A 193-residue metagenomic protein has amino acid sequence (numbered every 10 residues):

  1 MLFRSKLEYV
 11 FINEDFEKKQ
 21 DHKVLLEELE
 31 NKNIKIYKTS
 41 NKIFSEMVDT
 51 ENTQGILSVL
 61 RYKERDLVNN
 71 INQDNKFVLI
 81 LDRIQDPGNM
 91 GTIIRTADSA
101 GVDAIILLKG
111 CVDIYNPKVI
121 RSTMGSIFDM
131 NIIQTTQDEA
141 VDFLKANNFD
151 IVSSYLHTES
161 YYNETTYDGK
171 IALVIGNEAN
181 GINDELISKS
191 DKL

Functional and structural regions predicted by a protein language model:
M1-D49: N-terminal positively charged helical leader segments and presequences
F3-Y9, N13-E17, E28, N70-T158: RNA substrate-binding interface of SAM-dependent RNA methyltransferases
D21-L25, D113-V119, N180-K189: Short, glycine/polar-rich helix-capping loops at beta-to-alpha or helix-loop-helix junctions that flank or form
E27-E30, Q54-I56, S122-S126, D168-A172: Short, hinge-like loop/turn segments at secondary-structure boundaries
T39, R61-R65, Q134-T135, S154-S160 (+1 more regions): Short gly/ser/thr-rich secondary-structure transition/capping motifs
I43-Q85: Hydrophobic alpha-helical segments and helix pairs
S153-L193: Active-site/ligand-binding-proximal alpha/beta "capping" segment
